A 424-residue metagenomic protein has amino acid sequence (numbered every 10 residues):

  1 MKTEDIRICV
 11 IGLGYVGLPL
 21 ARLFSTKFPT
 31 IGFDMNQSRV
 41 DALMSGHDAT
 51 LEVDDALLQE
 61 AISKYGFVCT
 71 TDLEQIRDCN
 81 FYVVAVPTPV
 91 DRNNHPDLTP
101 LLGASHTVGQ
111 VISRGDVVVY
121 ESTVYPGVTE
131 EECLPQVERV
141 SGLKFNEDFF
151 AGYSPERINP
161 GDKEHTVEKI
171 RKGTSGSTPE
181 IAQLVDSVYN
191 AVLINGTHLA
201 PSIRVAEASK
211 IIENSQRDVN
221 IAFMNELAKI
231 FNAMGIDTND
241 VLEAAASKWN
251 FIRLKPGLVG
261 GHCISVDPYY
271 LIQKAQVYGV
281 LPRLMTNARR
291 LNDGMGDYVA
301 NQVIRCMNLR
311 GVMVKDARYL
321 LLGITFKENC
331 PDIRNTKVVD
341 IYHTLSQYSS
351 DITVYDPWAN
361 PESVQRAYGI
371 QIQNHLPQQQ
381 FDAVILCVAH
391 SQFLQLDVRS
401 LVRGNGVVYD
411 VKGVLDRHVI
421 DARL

Functional and structural regions predicted by a protein language model:
M1-L424: Structural/interface elements that position substrates and couple domains in central-metabolism enzymes
